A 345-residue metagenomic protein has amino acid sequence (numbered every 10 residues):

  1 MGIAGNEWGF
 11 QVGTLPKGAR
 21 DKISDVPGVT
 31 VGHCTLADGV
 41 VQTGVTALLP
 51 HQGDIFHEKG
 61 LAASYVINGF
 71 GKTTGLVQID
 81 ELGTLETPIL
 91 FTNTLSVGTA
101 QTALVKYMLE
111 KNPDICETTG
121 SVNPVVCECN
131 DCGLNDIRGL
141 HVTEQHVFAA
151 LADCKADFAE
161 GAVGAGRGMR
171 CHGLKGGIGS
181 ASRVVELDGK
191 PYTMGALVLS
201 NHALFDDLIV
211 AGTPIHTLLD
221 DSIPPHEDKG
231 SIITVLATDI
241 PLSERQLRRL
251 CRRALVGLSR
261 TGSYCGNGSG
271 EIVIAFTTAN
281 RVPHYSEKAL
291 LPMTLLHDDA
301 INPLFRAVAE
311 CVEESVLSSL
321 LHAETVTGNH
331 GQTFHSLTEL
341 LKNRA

Functional and structural regions predicted by a protein language model:
M1-A345: Alpha/propeptide regions of enzymes that mature by internal proteolysis
